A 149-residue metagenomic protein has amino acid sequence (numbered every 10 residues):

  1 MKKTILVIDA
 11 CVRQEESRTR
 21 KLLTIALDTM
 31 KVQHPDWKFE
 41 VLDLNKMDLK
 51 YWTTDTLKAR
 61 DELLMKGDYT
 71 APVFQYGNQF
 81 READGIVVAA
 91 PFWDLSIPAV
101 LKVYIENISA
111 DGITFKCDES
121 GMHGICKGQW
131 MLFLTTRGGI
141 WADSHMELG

Functional and structural regions predicted by a protein language model:
M1-I113, C117: N-terminal beta1-alpha1-beta2 submodule of the flavodoxin-like/Rossmannoid cofactor-binding fold
C117-G149: Short, glycine-/small-residue-rich phosphate/pyrophosphate-handling segment
